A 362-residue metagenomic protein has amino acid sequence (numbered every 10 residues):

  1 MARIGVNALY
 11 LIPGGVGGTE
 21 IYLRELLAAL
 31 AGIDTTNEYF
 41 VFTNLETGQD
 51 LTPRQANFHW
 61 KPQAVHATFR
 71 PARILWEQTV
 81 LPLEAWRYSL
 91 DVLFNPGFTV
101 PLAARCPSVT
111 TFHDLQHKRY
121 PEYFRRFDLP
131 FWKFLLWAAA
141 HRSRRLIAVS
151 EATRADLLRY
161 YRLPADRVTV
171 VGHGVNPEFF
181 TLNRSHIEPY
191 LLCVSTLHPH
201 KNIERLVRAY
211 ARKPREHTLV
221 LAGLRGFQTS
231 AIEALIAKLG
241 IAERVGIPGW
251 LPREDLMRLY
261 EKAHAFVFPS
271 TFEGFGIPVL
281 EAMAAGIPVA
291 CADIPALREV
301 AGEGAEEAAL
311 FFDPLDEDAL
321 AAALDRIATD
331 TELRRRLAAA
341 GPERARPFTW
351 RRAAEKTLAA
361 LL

Functional and structural regions predicted by a protein language model:
M1-L362: Carbohydrate transferase catalytic cores enriched for Leloir-type hexosyltransferases
